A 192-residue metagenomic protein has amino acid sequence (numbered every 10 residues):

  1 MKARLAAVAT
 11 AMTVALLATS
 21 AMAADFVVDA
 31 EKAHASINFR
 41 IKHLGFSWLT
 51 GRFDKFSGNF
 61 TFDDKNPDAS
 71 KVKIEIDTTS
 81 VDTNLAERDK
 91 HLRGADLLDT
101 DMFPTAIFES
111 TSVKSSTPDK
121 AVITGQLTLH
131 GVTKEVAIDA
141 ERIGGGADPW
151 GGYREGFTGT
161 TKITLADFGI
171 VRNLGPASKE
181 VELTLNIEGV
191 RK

Functional and structural regions predicted by a protein language model:
M1-A9: Bacterial N-terminal signal peptides that target proteins for export
V8-A18: Bacterial N-terminal signal peptides
A21-K192: Low-complexity, acidic/polar, glycine-enriched regions of mature
